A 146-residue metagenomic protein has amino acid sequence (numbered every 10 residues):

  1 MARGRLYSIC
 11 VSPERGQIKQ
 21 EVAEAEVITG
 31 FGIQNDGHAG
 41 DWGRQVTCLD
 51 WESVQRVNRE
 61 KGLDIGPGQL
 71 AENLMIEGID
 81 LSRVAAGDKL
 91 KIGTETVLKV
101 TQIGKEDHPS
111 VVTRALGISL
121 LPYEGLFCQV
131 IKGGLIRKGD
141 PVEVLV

Functional and structural regions predicted by a protein language model:
M1-V146: Metal-cofactor-dependent catalytic cores
